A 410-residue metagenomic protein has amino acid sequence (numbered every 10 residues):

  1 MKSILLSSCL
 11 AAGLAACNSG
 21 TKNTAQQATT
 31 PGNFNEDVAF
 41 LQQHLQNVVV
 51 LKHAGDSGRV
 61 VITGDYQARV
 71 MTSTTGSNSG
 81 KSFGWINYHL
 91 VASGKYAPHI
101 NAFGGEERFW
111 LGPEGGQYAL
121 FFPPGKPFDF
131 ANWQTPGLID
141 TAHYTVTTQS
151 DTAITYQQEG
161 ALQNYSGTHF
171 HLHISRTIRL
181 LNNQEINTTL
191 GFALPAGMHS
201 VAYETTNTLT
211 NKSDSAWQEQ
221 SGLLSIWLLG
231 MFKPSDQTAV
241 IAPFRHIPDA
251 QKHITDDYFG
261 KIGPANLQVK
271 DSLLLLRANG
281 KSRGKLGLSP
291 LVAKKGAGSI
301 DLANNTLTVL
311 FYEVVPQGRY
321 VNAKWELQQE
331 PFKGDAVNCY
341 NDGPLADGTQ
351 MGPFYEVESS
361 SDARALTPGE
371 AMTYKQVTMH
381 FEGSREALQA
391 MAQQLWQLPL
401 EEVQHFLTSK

Functional and structural regions predicted by a protein language model:
I4-A12: Sec-dependent N-terminal signal peptides
L14-A16: C-terminal motif of bacterial Sec signal peptides marking the signal peptidase cleavage site
N18-G20: Bacterial signal peptide processing site
T24-A54: Short, Gly/Pro- and small/polar-rich lid/capping loops
V38, P123-V201, M351: Extended, loop-rich substrate-binding clefts of extracytoplasmic carbohydrate-active enzymes
Q43, V49-A54, G58-P123, K212-A371 (+2 more regions): A contiguous, surface-exposed recognition patch within enzymatic or periplasmic domains that forms
G64, Q158, R176, E370-G383: Short, hydrophobic/aromatic-enriched beta-strand segments in well-ordered soluble domains
A202-T210: Short beta-strand elements of extracellular/lumenal beta-sandwich folds
